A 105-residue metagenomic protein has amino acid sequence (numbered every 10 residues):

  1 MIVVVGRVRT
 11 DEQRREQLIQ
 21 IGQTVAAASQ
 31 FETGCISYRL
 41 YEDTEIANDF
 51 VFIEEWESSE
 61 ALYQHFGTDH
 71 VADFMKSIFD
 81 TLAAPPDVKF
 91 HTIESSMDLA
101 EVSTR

Functional and structural regions predicted by a protein language model:
I2-L40: N-terminal first-folded block
I2-V8, R39-F66: Short, well-ordered beta-strand segments in beta-rich or mixed alpha/beta enzyme and ligand-binding folds
Q13-R15, E45, A61, S95: Generic "edge-of-domain/loop-turn" microfeature
T24-I36, E55-K89: An amphipathic, aromatic/His-enriched active-site/gating alpha helix that lines ligand/cofactor pockets
L40-E45, F74-R105: Glycine-rich beta-strand-turn "strand-cap" elements at beta-sheet edges
